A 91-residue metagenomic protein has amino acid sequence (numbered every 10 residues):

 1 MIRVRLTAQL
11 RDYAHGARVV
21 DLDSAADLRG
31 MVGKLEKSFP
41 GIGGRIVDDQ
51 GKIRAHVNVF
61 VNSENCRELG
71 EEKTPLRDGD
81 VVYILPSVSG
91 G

Functional and structural regions predicted by a protein language model:
M1-G90: Ubiquitin-like/PB1-type beta-grasp interaction modules and other compact soluble beta-rich domains
